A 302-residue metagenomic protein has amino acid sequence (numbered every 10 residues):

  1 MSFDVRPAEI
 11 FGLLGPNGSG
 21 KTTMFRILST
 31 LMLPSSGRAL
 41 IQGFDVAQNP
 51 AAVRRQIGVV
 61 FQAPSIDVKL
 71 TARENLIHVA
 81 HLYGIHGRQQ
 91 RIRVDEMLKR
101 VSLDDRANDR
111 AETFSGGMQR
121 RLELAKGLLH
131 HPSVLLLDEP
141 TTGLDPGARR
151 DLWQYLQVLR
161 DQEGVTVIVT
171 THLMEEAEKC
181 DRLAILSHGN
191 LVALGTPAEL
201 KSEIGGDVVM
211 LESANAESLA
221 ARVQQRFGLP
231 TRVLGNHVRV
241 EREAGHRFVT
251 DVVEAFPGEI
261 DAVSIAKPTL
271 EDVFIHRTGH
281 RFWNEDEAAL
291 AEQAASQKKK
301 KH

Functional and structural regions predicted by a protein language model:
K69, R110-F114: Conserved ABC ATPase signature
I77, H81, R88-R106: Conserved ABC ATPase "signature" region
H131: Conserved catalytic motifs of ABC-family nucleotide-binding domains
L135-D138: Catalytic Walker B motif of ABC-type/P-loop ATPase nucleotide-binding domains
R150-E163: Helical segment within the ABC ATPase nucleotide-binding domain
G206-R281: Short, charged/small-residue-rich alpha-helical element at the C-terminal edge of ABC transporter nucleotide-binding
